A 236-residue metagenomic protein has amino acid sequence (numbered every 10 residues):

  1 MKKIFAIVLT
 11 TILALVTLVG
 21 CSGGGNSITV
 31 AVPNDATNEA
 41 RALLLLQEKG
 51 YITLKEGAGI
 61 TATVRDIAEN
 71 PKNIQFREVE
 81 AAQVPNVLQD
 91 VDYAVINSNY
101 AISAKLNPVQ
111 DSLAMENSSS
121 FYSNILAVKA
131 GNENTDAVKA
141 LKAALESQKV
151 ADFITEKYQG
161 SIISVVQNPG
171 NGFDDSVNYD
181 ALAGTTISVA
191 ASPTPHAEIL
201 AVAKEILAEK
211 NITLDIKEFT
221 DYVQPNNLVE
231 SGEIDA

Functional and structural regions predicted by a protein language model:
V16-G20: C-terminal motif of bacterial Sec signal peptides marking the signal peptidase cleavage site
N26-A31, L182-T194, I212-E218: Short, well-ordered beta-strand elements
I28, Y51, K72-Q75, Q89-I96 (+1 more regions): Alpha-to-beta junction loops
A40-L43, Q47, A137, L145-V166: Periplasmic-binding protein-like
L44-Y51, G57-R65, P193-D215, Q224: Short, polar/charged alpha-helical segment
A58-N86, I216-N227: Short helix-initiation/N-cap motifs at beta->coil->alpha
T63, R77, K105-S119: Short beta-strand->loop
Y122-A140: A bilobed periplasmic-binding-protein/Venus flytrap-type ligand-binding module shared by bacterial periplasmic
